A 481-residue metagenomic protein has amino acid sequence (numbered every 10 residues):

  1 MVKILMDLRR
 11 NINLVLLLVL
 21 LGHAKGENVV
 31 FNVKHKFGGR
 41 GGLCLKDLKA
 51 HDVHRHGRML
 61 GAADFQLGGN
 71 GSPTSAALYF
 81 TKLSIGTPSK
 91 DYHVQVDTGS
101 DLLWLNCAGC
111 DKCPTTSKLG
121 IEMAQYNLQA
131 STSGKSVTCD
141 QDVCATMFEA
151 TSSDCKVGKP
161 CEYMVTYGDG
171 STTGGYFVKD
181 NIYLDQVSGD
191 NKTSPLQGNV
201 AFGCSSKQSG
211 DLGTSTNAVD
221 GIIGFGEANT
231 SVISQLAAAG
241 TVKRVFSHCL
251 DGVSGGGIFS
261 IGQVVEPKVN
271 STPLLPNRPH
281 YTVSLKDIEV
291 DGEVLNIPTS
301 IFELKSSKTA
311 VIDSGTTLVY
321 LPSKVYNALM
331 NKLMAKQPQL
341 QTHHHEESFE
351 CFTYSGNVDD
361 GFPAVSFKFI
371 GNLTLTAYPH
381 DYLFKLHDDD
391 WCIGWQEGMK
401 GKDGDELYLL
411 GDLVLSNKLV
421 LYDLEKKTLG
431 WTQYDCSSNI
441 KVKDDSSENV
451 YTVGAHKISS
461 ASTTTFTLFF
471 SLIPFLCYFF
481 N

Functional and structural regions predicted by a protein language model:
V2-N11, V15-R40, G86-P88, V96-T98 (+11 more regions): Aspartic protease catalytic domain
V2-V94, L102-Y176, N199, S234-A238 (+4 more regions): Disordered propeptide/prodomain
Y79-V143, I182, G203, I222-G226 (+2 more regions): Aspartyl protease active-site motif detector
L103, I182, G256-F259, K427-L429: Hydrophobic residues embedded in beta-strands of well-ordered beta-sheets
G109-D111, S188-G189, N229, V265-E266: Acidic glycine-/aspartate-rich tracts in secreted/extracellular proteins
G175-K179, V219, K305-S306, G361: Short, solvent-exposed loop/turn segments enriched in Ser/Thr/Gly
G226-E227, T241-G262: Extended, H/D-rich, highly charged conserved domains that either
